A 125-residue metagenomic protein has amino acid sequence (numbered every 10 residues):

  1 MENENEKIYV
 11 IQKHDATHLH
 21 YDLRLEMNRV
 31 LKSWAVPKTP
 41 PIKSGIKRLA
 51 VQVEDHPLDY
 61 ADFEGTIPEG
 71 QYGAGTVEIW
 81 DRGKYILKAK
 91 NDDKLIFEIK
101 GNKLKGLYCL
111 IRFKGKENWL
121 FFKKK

Functional and structural regions predicted by a protein language model:
M1-K125: A charge-rich, low-complexity, intrinsically flexible signal that marks solvent-exposed coils, linkers, repeats
